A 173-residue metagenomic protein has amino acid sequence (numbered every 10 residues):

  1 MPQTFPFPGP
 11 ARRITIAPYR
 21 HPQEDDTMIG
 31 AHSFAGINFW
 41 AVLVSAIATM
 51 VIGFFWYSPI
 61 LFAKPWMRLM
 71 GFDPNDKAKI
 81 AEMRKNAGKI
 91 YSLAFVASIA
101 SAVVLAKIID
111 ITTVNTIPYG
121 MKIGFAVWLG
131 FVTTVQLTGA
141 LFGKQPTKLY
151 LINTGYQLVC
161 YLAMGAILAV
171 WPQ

Functional and structural regions predicted by a protein language model:
F5-F7, Y19: Aromatic (phenylalanine/tyrosine) cluster motif
R13-P18, E24: Short, positively charged and aromatic/hydrophobic N-terminal segments
D26-Q173: Juxtamembrane/disordered regions of integral membrane proteins
